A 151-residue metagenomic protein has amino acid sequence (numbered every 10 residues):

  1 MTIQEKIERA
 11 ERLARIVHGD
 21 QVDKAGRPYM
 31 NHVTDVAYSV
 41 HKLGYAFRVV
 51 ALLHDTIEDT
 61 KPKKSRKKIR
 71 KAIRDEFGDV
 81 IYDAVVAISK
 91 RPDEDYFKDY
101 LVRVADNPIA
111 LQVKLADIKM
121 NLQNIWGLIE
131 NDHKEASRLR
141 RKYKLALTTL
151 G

Functional and structural regions predicted by a protein language model:
M1-G151: Active-site helical microenvironments for divalent-metal-assisted chemistry
